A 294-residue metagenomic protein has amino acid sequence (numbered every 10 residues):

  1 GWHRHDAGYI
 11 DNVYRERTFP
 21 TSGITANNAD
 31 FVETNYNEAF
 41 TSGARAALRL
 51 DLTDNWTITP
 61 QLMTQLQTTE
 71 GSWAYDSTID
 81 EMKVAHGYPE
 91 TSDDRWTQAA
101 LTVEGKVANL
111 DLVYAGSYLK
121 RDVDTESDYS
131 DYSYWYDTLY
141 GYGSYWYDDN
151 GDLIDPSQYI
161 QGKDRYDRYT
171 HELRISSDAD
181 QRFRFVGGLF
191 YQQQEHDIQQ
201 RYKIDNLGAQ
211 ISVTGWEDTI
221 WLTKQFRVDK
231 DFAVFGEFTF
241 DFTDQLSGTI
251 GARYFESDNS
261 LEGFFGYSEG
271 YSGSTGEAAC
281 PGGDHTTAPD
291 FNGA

Functional and structural regions predicted by a protein language model:
G1-H3, P60-T64, G116-Y118, G187-Q193 (+1 more regions): Transmembrane beta-barrel strands of outer-membrane/channel proteins
G1-Y88, D94, V123-P156, K163 (+3 more regions): Periplasmic-side early beta-strands and strand-to-turn transitions of outer-membrane beta-barrels
Y9, R45, T57-T59, D111-V113 (+4 more regions): Residue-level detector of the transmembrane beta-barrel scaffold of outer-membrane proteins
E16-G23, F31-Y36, V186-A294: Signature of Gram-negative outer-membrane beta-barrel scaffolds
S42-A46, L62, T97-L101, Y169-L173 (+1 more regions): Hydrophobic, lipid-facing positions within transmembrane beta-strands of outer-membrane proteins
D51-N55, V107-L110, D178-R182, T243-S247: Outer-membrane beta-barrel channels and translocator barrels
T102-Y129: Membrane-embedded beta-barrel scaffold of Gram-negative outer-membrane proteins
Y142-S144, D149-S177, G215, R227 (+1 more regions): Outer membrane beta-barrel strand-and-loop segments of large Gram-negative receptors, especially TonB-dependent
